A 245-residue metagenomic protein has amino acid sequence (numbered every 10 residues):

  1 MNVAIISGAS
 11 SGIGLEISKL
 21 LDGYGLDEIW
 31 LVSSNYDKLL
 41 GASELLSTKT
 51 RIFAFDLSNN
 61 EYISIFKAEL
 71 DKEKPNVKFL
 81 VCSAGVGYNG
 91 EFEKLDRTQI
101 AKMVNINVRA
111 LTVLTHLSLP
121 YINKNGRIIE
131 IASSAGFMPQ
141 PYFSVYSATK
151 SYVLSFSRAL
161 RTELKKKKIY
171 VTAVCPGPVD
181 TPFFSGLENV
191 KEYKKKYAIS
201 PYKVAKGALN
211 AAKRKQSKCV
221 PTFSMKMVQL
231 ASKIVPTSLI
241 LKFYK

Functional and structural regions predicted by a protein language model:
S10-S11: Conserved glycine-rich cofactor-binding loop
G25-G41: Conserved glycine-rich Rossmann-like NAD(P)H-binding loop of the short-chain dehydrogenase/reductase
S83-Y88: Conserved NAD(P)H cofactor-binding loop of Rossmann-fold oxidoreductase domains
E91-F92, D96-K102: Substrate-binding pocket helix/loop in short-chain dehydrogenase/reductase
T115, T149: Active-site helix of classical SDR
S133: Residue(s) in the substrate-gating loop at a strand-loop-helix junction that position the organic substrate next
A173, E192-V228: C-terminal helical subdomain
